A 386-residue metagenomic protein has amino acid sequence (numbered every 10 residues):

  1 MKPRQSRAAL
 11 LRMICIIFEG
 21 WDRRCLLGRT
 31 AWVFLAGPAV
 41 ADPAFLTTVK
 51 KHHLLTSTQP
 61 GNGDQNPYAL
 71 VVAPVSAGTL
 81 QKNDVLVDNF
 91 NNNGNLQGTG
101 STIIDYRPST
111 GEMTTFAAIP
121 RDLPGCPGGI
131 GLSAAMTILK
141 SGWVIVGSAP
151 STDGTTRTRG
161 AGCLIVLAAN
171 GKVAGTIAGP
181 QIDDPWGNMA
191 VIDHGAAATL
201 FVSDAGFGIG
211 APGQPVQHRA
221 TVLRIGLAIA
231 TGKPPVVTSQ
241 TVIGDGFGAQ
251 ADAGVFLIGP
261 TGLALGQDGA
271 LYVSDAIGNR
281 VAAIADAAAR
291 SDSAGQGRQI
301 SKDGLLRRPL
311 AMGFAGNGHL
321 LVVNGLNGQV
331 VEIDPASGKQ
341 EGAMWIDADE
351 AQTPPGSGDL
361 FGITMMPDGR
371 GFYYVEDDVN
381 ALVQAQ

Functional and structural regions predicted by a protein language model:
L10, R23-L27: N-terminal export leaders
D42-G61, Q240: A short helix->beta-strand "capping" segment at the edge of beta-propeller domains
Q59-N83, G98, P120-V144, P150 (+7 more regions): Beta-rich, blade/repeat-based domains predominating in secreted/periplasmic proteins but also intracellular
F90, A149-S151, A205-F207, Q217 (+6 more regions): Short loop/turn segments immediately following the C-termini of beta-strands
N95-T99, G154-G160, A211-A220, A276-I277 (+1 more regions): Short, solvent-exposed loop/turn segments at conserved positions within beta-propeller repeat blades
S101-I104, G162-I165, A220-L223, R280-A283 (+2 more regions): A short loop-to-beta-strand structural motif that recurs across blades of beta-propeller domains
Y106-P108, I225-P235, I284-D292, D334-K339 (+1 more regions): Short loop/turn segments immediately following beta-strands, especially the blade-tip and inter-blade linker loops
L360-Q386: Blade-level signature of beta-propeller repeat domains, shared across WD40, Kelch, NHL, RCC1 and BNR/Asp-box propellers
